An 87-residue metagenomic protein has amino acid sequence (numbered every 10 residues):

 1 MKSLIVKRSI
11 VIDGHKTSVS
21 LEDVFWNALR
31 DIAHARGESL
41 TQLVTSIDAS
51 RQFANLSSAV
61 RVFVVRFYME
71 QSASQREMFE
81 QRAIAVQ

Functional and structural regions predicted by a protein language model:
K2-V6: A short, compositionally biased
K7, V11-V64: Amphipathic, hydrophobic secondary-structure cores in small proteins
E38-S39, I47-D48, M69-A73, A83: Short, surface-exposed, polar/charged, turn-prone segments marking secondary-structure boundaries
L56-E80: C-terminal structural segments of small proteins and small subunits
V86-Q87: Intrinsically disordered, low-complexity, charge-dense segments enriched in Lys/Arg and Glu/Asp interspersed
